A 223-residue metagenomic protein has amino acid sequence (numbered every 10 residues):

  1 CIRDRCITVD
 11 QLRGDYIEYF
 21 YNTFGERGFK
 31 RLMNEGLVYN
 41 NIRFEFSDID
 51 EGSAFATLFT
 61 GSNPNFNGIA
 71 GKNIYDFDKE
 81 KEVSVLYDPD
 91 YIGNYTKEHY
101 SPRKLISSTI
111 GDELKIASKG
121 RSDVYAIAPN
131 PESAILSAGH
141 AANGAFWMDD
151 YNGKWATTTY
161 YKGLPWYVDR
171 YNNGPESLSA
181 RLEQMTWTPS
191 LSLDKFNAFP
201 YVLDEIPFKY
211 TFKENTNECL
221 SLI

Functional and structural regions predicted by a protein language model:
C1-I2: Short, small-residue-biased leader/transition segments that mark boundaries at the very start of proteins
C6, Q11, I49-G52, K154 (+1 more regions): Low-complexity, intrinsically disordered regions enriched in charged/polar residues
I7, Q11-Y19, T23-R31, S53-T57 (+4 more regions): Extracytoplasmic/secreted proteins, especially bacterial periplasmic and envelope-associated proteins
Q11-L12, L37, G93: Generic signal for short, ordered secondary-structure residues within or immediately flanking folded domains
R13-Y19, F44-E45, T96-P102: Second-shell loop/turn segments in exported
R13-Y19, N41, F66-G68, I135-L136 (+1 more regions): Short, solvent-exposed loop/turn elements at domain surfaces
I17-F66, D123-I127: Short, structured active-site-proximal loop/turn typified by the sulfatase FGly-forming signature C/S-X-P-X-R
N63, G71-I223: His/Asp/Glu-rich, glycine-adjacent segments that coordinate divalent cations and/or stabilize oxyanion chemistry on
